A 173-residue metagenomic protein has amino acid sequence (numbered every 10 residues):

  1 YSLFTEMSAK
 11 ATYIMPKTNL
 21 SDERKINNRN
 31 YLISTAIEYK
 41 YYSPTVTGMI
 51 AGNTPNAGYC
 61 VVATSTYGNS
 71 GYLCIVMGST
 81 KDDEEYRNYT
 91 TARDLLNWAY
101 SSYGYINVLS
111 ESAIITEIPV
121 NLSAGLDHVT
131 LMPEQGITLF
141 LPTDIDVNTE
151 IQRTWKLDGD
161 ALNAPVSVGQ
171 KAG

Functional and structural regions predicted by a protein language model:
Y1-G173: Domain-terminus/edge residues, biased toward the C-terminal soluble/receptor-binding domains of extracytoplasmic
